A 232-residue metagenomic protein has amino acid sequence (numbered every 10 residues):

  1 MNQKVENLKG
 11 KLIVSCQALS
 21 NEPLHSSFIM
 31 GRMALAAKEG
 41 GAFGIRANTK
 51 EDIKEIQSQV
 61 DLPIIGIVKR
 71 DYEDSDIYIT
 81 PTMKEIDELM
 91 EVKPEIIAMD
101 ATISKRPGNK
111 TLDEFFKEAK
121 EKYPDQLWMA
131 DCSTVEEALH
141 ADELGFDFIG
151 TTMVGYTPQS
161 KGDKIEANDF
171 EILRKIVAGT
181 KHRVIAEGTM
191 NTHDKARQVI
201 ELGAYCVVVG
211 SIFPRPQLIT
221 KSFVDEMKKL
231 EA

Functional and structural regions predicted by a protein language model:
M1-E91, K122-Q126, E136-L144, F148 (+1 more regions): Conserved N-terminal beta1-alpha1 strand-loop-helix module at the mouth
Q3-L24, F28-G31, K93, E166-A232: C-terminal alpha-helical cap/extension of soluble enzyme domains
G10, G31, G40-G44, G66 (+9 more regions): Residue-identity detector for glycine
I13-Q17, N48, I65-I67, D100 (+4 more regions): A cross-family glycoside hydrolase active-site/sugar-binding cleft signature
Q17-L19, V68-Y72, V92-R106, F148-K161 (+1 more regions): Glycine-rich phosphate-binding active-site loops on the catalytic face of alpha/beta enzymes
A18, A34-A37, A42, A47 (+10 more regions): A sequence-composition feature that detects small, non-aromatic residues
P23-S27, R46-I65, D76-K84, A101-A119 (+4 more regions): Active-site-adjacent beta->alpha loops and helix N-cap segments on the catalytic face of soluble alpha/beta enzymes
L127-M129, R174: Intrinsically disordered, low-complexity proline-rich segments enriched in Ser/Thr
